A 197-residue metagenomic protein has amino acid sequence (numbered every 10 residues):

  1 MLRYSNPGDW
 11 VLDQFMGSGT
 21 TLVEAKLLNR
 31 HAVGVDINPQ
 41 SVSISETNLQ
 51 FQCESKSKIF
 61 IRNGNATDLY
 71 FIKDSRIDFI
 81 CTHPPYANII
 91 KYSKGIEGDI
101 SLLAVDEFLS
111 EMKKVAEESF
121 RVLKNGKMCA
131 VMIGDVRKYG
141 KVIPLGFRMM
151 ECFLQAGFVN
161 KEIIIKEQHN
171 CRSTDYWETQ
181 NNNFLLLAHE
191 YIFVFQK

Functional and structural regions predicted by a protein language model:
M1-K197: Class I S-adenosyl-L-methionine-dependent methyltransferase catalytic core
